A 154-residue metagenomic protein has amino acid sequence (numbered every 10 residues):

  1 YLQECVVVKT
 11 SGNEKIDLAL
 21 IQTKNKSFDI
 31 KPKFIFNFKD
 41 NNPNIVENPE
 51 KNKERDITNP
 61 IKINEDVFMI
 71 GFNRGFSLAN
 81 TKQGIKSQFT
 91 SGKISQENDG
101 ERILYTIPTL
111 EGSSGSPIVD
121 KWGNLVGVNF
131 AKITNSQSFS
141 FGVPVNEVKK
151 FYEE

Functional and structural regions predicted by a protein language model:
Y1-L20, N25-K26, A131: Catalytic-histidine neighborhood of serine endopeptidases, predominantly the chymotrypsin-like S1/PA family
V8-G12, I30-N41, N48-I103, T109-S113 (+1 more regions): Flexible, gly/ser-rich surface segments that form the specificity/activation loops bordering the active-site cleft
A19-K24, S95-Q96, T106: Short, acidic/hydrophobic/Gly-rich beta-strand patch recurrent on exposed beta strands that often constitutes part
K26-P32, K149: Short helix-loop capping/hinge motifs at secondary-structure junctions, enriched in acidic/polar residues
G115-P117: Beta-propeller and closely related beta-sheet repeat lectin domains
D120: Short, acidic, Ser/Thr-enriched surface-loop or helix-capping motifs
V145-E154: Pro/Ala/Gly-rich low-complexity, hydrophilic intrinsically disordered segments
